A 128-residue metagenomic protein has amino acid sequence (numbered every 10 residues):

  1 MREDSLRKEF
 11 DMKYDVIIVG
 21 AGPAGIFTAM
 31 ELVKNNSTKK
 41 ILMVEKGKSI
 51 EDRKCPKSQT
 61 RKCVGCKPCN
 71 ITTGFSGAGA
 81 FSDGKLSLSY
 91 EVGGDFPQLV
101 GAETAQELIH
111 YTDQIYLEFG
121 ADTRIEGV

Functional and structural regions predicted by a protein language model:
M1-D11: N-terminal amphipathic/basic-hydrophobic helices that include classical n-h-c signal peptides and signal-anchor
S5-R7, K40, V100: Intrinsically disordered, low-complexity coil segments
F10-A24, L42-V44: Beta1/beta-strand and adjacent pyrophosphate-binding region of the FAD-binding site in flavoprotein oxidoreductases
G25-I26, G74: Hydrophobic alpha-helical segments
A29, V33: Gly/Ala-rich phosphate-binding loop of Rossmann-like dinucleotide-binding domains, activating on the conserved
K34-K39: Conserved S-adenosyl-L-methionine
K46-V128: Conserved N-terminal/central alpha/beta ligand/cofactor-binding core
